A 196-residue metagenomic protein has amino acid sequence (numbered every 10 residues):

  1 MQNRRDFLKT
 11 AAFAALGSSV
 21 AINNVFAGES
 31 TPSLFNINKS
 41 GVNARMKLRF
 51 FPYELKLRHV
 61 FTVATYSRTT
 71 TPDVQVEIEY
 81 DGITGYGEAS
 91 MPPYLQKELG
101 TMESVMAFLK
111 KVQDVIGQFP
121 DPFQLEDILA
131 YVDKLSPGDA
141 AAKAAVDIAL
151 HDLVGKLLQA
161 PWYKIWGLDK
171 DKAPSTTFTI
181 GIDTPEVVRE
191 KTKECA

Functional and structural regions predicted by a protein language model:
M1-N3: N-terminal secretory signal peptides
D6-G28: N-terminal export signals
I22-H59, E79: C-terminal segment of N-terminal export signals and the immediately downstream linker at the start of the mature
G41-R45, F50, E79, T84-L157: Metal- or metallocofactor-binding catalytic centers and their adjacent structured scaffolds across diverse enzyme
V60-V63, W162: Glycine-rich, charged/polar anion/phosphate-binding loops that engage phosphate groups from diverse ligands
A64-T69: Short Gly/Pro-enriched turn/cap motifs at secondary-structure boundaries
V74-I78: Short beta-strand scaffold segments in enzyme catalytic cores
W162-A196: Metal-dependent enolase-superfamily TIM-barrel catalytic cores that perform enediolate-based chemistry
